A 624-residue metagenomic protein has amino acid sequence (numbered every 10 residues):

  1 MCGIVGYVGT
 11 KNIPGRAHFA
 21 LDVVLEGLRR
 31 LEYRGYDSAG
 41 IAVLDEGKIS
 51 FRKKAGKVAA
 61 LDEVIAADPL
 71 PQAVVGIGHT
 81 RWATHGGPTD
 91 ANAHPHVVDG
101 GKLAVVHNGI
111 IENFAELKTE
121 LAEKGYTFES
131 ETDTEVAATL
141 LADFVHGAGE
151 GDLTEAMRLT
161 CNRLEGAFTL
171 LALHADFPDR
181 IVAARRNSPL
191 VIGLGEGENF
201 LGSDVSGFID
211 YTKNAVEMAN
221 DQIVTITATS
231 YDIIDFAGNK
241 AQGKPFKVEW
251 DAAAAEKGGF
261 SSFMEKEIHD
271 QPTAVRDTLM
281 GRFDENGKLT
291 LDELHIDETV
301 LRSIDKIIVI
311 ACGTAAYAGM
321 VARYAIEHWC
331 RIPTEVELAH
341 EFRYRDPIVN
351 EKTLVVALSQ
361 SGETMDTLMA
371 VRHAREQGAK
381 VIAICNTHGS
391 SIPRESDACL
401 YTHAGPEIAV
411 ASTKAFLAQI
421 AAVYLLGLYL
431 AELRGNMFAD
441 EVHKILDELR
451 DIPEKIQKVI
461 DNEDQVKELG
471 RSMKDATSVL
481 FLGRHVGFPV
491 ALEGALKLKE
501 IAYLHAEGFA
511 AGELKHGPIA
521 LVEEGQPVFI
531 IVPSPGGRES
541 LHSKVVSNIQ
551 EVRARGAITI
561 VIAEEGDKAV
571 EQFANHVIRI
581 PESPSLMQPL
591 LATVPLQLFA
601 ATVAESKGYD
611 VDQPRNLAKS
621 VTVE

Functional and structural regions predicted by a protein language model:
M1-K257, S261-S262, T273-D305, Y317 (+5 more regions): Conserved short alpha-helical segments that host acidic/polar catalytic motifs at enzyme active sites
A104-N108, I268, R615: C-terminal interaction segments
D176-F177, A183-L190, E196-G197, A215-G259 (+2 more regions): A SIS-like phosphosugar-recognition module
